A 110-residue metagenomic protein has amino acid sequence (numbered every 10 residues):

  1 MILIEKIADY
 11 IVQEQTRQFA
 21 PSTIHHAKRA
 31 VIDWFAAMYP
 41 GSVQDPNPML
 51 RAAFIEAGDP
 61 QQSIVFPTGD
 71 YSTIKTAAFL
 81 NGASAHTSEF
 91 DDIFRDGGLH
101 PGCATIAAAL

Functional and structural regions predicted by a protein language model:
M1-L110: N-terminal core-entry segment
